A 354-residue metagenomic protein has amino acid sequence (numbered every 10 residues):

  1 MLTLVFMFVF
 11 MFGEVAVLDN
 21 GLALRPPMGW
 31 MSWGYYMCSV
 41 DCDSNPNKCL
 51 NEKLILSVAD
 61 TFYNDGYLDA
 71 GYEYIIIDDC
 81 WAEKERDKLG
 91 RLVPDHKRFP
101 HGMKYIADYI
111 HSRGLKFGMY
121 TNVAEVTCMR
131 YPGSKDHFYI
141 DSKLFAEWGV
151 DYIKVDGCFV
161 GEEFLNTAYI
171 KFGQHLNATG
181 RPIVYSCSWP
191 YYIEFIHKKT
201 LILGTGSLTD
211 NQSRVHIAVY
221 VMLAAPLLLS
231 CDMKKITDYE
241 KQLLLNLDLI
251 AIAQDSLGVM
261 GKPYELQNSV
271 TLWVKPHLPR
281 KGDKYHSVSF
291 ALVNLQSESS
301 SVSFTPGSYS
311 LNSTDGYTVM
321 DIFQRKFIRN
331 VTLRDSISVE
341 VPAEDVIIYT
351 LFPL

Functional and structural regions predicted by a protein language model:
M1-V17: Cleavable N-terminal signal peptides of Sec/SRP-targeted secreted and luminal proteins
G13-S39, N45-C49, I183, C187: N-terminal module-boundary/linker segments of secreted carbohydrate-active enzymes
P26-S32, G71-D78, K116-T121, D151-D156 (+5 more regions): Structural recognition of the beta-strand scaffold that forms the well-ordered cores of secreted hydrolase catalytic
Y35-S44, L50-N51, I55-E162: Aromatic-lined carbohydrate-binding/catalytic grooves of carbohydrate-active enzymes
Y131-T200: Active-site neighborhood of glycoside hydrolase catalytic domains
I140, A178, V184-D232, I252-A253 (+1 more regions): Glycan-recognition surfaces
R214, Y220-S230, Q267-L311: Carbohydrate-binding surface patches
N330-L354: C-terminal beta-strand-rich structural cap/linker in extracellular carbohydrate-active enzymes
